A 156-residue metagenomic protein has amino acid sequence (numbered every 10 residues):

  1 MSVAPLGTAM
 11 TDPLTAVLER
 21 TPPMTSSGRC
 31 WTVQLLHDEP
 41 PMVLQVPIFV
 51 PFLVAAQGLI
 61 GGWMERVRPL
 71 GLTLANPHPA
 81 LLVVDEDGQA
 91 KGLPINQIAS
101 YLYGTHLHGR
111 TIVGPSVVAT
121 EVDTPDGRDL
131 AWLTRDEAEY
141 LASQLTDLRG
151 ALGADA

Functional and structural regions predicted by a protein language model:
V3-A156: Domain-length accessory/inserted modules outside core catalytic folds
